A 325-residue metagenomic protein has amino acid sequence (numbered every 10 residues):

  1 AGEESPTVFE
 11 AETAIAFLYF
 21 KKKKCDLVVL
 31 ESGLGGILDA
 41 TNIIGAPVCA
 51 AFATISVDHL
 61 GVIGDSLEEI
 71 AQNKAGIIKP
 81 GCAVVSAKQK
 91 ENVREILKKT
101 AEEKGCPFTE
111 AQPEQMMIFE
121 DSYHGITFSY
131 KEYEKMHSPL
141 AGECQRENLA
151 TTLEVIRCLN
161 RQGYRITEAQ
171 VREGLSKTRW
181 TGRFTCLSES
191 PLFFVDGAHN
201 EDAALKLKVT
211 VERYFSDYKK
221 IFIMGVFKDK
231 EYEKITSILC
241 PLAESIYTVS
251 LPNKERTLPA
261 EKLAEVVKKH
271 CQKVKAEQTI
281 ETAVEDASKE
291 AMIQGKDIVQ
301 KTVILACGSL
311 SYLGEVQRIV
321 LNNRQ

Functional and structural regions predicted by a protein language model:
A1-G45: ATP-dependent carboxylate-amine ligase catalytic core
K24-D26, D217, V299-T302: Short, high-confidence coil segments that cap the C-terminus of an alpha-helix and link into the following beta-strand
L27-L30, L38-A51, I55-L60, E69 (+1 more regions): Nucleotide phosphate-binding/pyrophosphate-handling subdomain across enzymes that bind or process nucleotide phosphates
L34-L38, I43-G105, Y232: Conserved catalytic-core segment of NTP-binding enzymes
A87-K88, T100-D121, P139-E143, Q170-K177 (+5 more regions): Beta-strand->loop->alpha-helix junctions that form or flank phosphate-binding loops in nucleotide-handling enzymes
K90-T109, H124, L192-V195, E201 (+1 more regions): C-terminal helical cap/extension that packs against the catalytic core of soluble nucleotide-cofactor enzymes
F119-E134: Acidic-glycine-rich active-site phosphate/pyrophosphate-binding loop
S309-Q325: Glycine/aspartate-rich loop-and-adjacent alpha/beta segment that forms the canonical ThDP
